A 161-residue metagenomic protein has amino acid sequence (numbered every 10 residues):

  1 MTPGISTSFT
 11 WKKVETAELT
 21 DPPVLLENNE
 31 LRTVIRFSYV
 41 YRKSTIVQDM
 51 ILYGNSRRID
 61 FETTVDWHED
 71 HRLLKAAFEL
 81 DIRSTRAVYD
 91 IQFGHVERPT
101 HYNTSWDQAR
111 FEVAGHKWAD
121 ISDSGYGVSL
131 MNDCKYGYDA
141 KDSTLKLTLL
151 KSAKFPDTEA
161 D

Functional and structural regions predicted by a protein language model:
M1-D161: C-terminal (or distal) subdomains of carbohydrate-active enzymes
